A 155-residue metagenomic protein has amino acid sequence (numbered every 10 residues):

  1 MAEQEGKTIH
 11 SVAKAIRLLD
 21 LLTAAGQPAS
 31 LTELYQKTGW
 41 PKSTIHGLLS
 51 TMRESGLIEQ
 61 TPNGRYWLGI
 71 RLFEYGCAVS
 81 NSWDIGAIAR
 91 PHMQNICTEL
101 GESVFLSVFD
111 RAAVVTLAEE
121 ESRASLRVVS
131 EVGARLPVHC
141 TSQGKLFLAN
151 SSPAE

Functional and structural regions predicted by a protein language model:
M1-G86: N-terminal helix-turn-helix
L68-E155: Amphipathic alpha-helical effector-binding/dimerization core of metabolite-sensing transcriptional regulators
